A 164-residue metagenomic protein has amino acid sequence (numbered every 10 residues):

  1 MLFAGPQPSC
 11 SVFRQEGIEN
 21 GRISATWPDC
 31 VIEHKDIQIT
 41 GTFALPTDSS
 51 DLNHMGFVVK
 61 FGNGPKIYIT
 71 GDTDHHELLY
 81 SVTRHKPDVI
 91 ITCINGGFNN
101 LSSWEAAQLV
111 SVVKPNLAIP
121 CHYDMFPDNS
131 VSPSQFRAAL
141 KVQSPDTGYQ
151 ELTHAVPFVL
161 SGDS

Functional and structural regions predicted by a protein language model:
M1-I32, T40: Active-site HxH/HxHxD metal-binding segment of metal-dependent hydrolases
G5-P6, V12-R14, E19-N20, P65-K66 (+3 more regions): Mixed-charge, polar/low-complexity N-terminal
F13-I18, E33-I37, S50-D51, N99-W104 (+1 more regions): Short, charged, surface-exposed secondary-structure boundary motifs
G17-E33, S81, A107-S164: Binuclear metal-ion centers of metallo-dependent hydrolases, dominated by the metallo-beta-lactamase
A25-R84, F98, T153-S164: Core dinuclear metal-dependent hydrolase active-site scaffold
V59-N116, C121-P127, A138: Metallo-beta-lactamase
